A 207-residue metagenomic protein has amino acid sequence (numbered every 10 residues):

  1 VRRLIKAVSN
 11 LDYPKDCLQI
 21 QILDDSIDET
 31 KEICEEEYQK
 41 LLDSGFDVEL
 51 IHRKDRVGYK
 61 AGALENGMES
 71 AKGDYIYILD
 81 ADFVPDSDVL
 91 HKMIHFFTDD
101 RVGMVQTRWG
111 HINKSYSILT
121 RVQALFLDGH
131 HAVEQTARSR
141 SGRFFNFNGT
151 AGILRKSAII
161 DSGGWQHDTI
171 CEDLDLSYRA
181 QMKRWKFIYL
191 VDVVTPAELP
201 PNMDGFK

Functional and structural regions predicted by a protein language model:
V1-N10: Short, well-formed alpha-helical segments that are part of the catalytic scaffolds of diverse glycosyltransferases
R3, V191-F206: Active-site donor/metal-binding and catalytic loop motifs of nucleotide-sugar-dependent glycosylation enzymes
S9-I51, R56: Acidic donor-binding segment of Leloir-type glycosyltransferases
Q19, I160, D175: Cell-envelope/extracellular polymer assembly enzymes that use nucleotide-activated donors
Y38-Y75, S87-I170, Q181, M203 (+1 more regions): Long helical/loop segments within the catalytic core of UDP-sugar-dependent glycosyltransferases, especially the large
D168, S177-T195: Catalytic donor-sugar/metal-binding loop of nucleotide-sugar-dependent glycosyltransferases
